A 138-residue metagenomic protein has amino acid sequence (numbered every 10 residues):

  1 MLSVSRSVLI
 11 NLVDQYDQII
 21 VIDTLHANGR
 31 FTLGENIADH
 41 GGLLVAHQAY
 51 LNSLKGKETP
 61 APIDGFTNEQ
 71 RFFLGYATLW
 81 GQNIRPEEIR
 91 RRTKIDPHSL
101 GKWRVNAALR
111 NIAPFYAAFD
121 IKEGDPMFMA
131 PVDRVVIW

Functional and structural regions predicted by a protein language model:
M1-W138: Zinc-dependent metallohydrolase catalytic domains
